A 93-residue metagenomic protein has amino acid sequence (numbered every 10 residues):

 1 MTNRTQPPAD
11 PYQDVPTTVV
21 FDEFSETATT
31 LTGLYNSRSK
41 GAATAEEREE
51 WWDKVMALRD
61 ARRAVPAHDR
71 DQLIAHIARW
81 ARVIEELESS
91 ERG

Functional and structural regions predicted by a protein language model:
T2-D14, A75-G93: Short, charged, intrinsically disordered terminal tails
R4-A42: N-terminal acidic leader/helix
F21-F24, R70, I77, I84: Long amphipathic alpha-helices with heptad-repeat character, especially coiled-coil-forming segments used
T27-A28, Y35, W51-W52, L58 (+1 more regions): Amphipathic coiled-coil alpha-helices
N36-S37, E47-W51, R59, R63-P66: Soluble, non-transmembrane alpha-helical interaction regions
A45-M56, D71-A78: Short, charged, amphipathic alpha-helical segments
A57-A75, L87-E88: Amphipathic alpha-helical coiled-coil segments
